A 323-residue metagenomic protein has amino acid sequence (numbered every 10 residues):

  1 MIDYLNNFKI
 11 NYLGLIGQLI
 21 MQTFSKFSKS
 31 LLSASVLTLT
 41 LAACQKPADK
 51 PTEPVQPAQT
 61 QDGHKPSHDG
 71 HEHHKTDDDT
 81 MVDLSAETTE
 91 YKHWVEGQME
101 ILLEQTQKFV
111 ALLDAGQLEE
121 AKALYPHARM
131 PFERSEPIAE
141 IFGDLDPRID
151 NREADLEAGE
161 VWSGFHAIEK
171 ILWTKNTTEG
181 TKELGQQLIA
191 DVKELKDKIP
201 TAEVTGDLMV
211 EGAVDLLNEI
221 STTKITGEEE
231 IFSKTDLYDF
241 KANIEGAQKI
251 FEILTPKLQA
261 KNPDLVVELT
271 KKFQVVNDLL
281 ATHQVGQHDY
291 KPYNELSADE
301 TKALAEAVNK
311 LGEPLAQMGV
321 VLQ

Functional and structural regions predicted by a protein language model:
M1-I20: Short, Lys/Arg-enriched N-terminal segments with co-localized hydrophobic residues within the first ~10-30 amino acids
K9, P51, A158-W162: Generic detector of bulky aromatic hydrophobic side chains
I10, L19, T23, S30 (+1 more regions): Intrinsic disorder/low-complexity segments enriched in polar/small residues
M21-Q45: Gram-negative bacterial Sec-dependent N-terminal signal peptides
Q22, L37-L39, P51, Q59 (+1 more regions): Intrinsically disordered/low-complexity terminal segments and short unstructured peptides
C44-E53: Bacterial lipoprotein signal-peptidase II cleavage site
T52-H74: Post-signal peptide N-terminal segment of mature Sec-exported envelope proteins
S67-Q323: Mature extracytoplasmic or organellar-lumen-exposed domains after removal of signal/transit peptides
